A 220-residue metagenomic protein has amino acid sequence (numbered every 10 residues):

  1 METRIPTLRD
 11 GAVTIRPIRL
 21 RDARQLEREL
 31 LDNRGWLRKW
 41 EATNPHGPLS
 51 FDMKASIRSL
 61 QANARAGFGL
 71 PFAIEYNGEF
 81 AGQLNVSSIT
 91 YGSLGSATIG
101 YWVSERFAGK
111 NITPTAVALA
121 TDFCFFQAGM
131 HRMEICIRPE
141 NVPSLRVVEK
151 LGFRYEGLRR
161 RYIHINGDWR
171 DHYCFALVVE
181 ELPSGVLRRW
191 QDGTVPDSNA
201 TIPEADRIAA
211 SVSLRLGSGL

Functional and structural regions predicted by a protein language model:
M1-Q25, E29-W36, P71-L220: Acyl-donor (CoA/ACP) binding surface of acyl/acetyltransferases
E29, W40, S56-S59, N63 (+1 more regions): Residues that form generic nucleotide/phosphate-binding pockets
R38-R58: Conserved GNAT-fold acetyl-CoA-binding loop/helix
P45-G47, R58-A73: A short helix-loop-beta-strand connector motif used in the catalytic cores of GNAT acetyltransferases and, in some
D52-N63, S87-Y91, G152: Short, charged low-complexity intrinsically disordered segments located at boundaries of structured domains
